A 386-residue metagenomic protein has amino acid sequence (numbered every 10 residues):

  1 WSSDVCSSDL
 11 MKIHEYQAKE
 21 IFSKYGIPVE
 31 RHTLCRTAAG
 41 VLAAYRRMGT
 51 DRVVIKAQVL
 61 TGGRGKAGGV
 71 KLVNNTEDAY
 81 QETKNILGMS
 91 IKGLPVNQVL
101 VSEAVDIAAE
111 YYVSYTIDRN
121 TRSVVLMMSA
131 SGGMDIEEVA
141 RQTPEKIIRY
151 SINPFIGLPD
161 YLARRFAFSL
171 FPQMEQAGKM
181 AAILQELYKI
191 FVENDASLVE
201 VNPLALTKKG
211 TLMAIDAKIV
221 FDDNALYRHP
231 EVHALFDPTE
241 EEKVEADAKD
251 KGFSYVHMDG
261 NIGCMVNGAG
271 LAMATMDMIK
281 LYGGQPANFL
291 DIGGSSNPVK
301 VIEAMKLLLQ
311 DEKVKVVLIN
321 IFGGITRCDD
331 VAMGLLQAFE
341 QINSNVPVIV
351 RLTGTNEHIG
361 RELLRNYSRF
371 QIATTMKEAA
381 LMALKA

Functional and structural regions predicted by a protein language model:
W1-S7: Short, small-residue-biased leader/transition segments that mark boundaries at the very start of proteins
L10-E200, A205-I319, V331-M333, E340 (+1 more regions): ATP-dependent carboxylate/acyl-activation modules
G324: Catalytic core of bacterial c-di-GMP phosphodiesterases, primarily the EAL and HD-GYP domains, capturing alpha-helical
C328: Extracytoplasmic Gram-positive cell-surface binding/anchoring modules and repeats
N345-G354: Short internal beta-strands
